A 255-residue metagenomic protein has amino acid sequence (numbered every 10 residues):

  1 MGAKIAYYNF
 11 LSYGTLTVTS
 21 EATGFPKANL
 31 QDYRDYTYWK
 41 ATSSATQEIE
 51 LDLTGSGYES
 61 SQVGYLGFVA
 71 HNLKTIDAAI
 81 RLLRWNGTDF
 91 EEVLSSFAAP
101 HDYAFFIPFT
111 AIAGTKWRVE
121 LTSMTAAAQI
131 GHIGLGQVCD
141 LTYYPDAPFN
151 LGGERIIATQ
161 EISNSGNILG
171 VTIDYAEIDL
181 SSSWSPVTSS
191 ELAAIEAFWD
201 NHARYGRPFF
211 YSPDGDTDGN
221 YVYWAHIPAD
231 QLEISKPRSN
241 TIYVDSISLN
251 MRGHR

Functional and structural regions predicted by a protein language model:
M1-D52, S56-D77, F90-R255: Extracellular/virion structural assembly segments
I80-L82: Short beta-strand elements bearing conserved aromatic residues within extracellular beta-rich modules
R84-F90: Change "in extracellular beta-sheet-rich domains … of secreted and cell-surface proteins" to "in beta-sheet-rich domains
